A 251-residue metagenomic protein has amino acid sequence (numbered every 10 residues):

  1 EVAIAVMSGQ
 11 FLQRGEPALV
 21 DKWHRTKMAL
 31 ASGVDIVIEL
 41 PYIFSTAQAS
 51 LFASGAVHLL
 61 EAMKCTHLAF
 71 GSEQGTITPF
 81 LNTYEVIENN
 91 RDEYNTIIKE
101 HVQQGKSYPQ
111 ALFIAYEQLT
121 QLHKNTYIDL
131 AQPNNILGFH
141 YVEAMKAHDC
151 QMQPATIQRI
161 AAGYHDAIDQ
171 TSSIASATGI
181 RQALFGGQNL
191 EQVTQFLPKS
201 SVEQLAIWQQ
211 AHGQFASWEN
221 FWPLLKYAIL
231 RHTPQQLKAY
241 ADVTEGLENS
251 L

Functional and structural regions predicted by a protein language model:
E1, K22-A29, F70-G75, I180: Short, charge-rich amphipathic segments
E1-R25: N-terminal catalytic cores of NTP/NDP-binding nucleotidyl/phosphoryl-transfer enzymes
G15, W23, V37-I38, K64: Catalytic or ion-translocation cores adjacent to nucleophile or general acid/base/metal-coordination motifs in diverse
V20-H24, S32, A47, L51 (+1 more regions): Generic alpha-helix structural propensity
K27, A31-P41: A glycine-rich helix N-cap at a beta->alpha junction
L40-L251: Active-site cores that bind ATP or allylic diphosphates and position pyrophosphate for catalysis
